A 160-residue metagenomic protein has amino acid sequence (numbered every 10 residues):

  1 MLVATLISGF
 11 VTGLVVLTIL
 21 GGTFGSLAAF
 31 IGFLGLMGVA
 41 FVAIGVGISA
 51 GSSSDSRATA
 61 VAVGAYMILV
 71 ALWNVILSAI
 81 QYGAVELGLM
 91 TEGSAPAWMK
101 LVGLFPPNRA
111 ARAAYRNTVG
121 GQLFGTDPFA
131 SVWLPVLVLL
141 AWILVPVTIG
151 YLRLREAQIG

Functional and structural regions predicted by a protein language model:
L2-S56, V85: Secretory targeting signals
S8, T12-L17, G45, V70-L77 (+2 more regions): Structural signal for membrane-spanning alpha-helices in multi-pass inner-membrane proteins, emphasizing helix cores
L27-G32, T59-A60, W133-L140: Hydrophobic alpha-helical transmembrane segments
G35-V39, Y66-M67, T91-E92: Alpha-helical transmembrane segments and their membrane-interface exit regions
S54, E86-W98, G150-G160: Haloarchaeal acidic low-complexity proteome signature biased toward cell-envelope/secretome components but also
T59-L69: Central hydrophobic cores of alpha-helical transmembrane segments in multi-pass integral membrane proteins
A71-L144: Terminal transmembrane helical anchor/hairpin motif
P135-I159: Extended hydrophobic packing segments that form well-structured cores
